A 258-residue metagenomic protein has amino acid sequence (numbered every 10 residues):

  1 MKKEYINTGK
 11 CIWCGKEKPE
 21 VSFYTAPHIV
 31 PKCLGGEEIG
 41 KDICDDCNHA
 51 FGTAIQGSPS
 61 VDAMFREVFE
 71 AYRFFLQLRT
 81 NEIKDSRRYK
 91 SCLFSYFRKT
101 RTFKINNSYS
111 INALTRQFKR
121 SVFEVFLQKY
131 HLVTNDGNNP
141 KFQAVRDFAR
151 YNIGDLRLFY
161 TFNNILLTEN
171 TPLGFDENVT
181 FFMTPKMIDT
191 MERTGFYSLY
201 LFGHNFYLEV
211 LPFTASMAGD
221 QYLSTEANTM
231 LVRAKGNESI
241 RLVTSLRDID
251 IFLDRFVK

Functional and structural regions predicted by a protein language model:
M1-T8, C33-E38: Short, flexible, mixed-charge glycine/proline-rich loop motifs that serve as phosphate/nucleic-acid-contacting
C11-C14, C44: Short cysteine-rich clusters marking metal-coordination/redox-active sites
K18-G40: Histidine-centered nuclease catalytic patch
D42-R79: Short Cys/His-centered divalent metal-binding micro-motifs
E82-I83: Conserved C-terminal region and hinge/linker of Rieske [2Fe-2S] proteins, especially in Rieske oxygenase systems
S86-R116: Short flanking/linker segments adjacent to small metal-binding domains or redox-active Cys/His motifs
Q117-K258: C-terminal, charged low-complexity interaction regions
